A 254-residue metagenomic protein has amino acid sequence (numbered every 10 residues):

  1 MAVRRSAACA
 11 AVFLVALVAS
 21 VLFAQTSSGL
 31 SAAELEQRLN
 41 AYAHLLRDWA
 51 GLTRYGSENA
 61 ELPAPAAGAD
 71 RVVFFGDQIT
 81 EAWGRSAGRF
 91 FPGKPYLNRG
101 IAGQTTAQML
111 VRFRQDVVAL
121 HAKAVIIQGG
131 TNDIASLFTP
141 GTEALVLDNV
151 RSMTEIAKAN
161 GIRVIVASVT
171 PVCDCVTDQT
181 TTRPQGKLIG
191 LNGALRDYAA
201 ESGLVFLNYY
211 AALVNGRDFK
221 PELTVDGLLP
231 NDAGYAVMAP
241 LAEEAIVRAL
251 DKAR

Functional and structural regions predicted by a protein language model:
M1-F75, T80-E81, R85, F90 (+2 more regions): N-terminal secretory targeting modules
T26, T170-R254: Catalytic His-Asp segment of secreted/periplasmic serine-dependent ester chemistry enzymes
R71-G76, Y96-G100, A124-G129, V164-S168 (+2 more regions): Structural recognition of the beta-strand scaffold that forms the well-ordered cores of secreted hydrolase catalytic
T80-L97, I101, A107-L147, T170-V176: Oxyanion-hole/transition-state-stabilizing segment in secreted/luminal serine hydrolases and related acyltransferases
N98-Q104, R183-L188: A short acidic, glycine-rich active-site loop that binds or catalyzes chemistry on phosphate/adenosine moieties
T142-R151, Q185-L191: Charged helix-capping and loop-helix junction motifs
T154-K158: Surface-exposed amphipathic alpha-helices with a cationic face
A159-G161, E201-S202: Helix C-cap/helix->beta junction micro-motif
